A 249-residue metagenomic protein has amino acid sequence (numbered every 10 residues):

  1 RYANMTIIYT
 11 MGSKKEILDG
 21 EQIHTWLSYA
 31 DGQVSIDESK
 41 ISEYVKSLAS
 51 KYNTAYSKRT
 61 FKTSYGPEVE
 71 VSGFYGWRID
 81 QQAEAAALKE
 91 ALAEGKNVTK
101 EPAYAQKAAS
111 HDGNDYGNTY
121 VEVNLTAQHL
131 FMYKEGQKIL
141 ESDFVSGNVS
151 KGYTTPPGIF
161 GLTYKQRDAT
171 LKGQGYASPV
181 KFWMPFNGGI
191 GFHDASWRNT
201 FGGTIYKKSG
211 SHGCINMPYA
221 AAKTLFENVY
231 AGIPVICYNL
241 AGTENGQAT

Functional and structural regions predicted by a protein language model:
R1-A177, F182, V229-A231, I236-G242 (+1 more regions): Surface-exposed, secretory/extracytoplasmic low-complexity segments enriched in Ser/Thr/Asn/Gly/Pro
W183-C237: Active-site scaffold segments
